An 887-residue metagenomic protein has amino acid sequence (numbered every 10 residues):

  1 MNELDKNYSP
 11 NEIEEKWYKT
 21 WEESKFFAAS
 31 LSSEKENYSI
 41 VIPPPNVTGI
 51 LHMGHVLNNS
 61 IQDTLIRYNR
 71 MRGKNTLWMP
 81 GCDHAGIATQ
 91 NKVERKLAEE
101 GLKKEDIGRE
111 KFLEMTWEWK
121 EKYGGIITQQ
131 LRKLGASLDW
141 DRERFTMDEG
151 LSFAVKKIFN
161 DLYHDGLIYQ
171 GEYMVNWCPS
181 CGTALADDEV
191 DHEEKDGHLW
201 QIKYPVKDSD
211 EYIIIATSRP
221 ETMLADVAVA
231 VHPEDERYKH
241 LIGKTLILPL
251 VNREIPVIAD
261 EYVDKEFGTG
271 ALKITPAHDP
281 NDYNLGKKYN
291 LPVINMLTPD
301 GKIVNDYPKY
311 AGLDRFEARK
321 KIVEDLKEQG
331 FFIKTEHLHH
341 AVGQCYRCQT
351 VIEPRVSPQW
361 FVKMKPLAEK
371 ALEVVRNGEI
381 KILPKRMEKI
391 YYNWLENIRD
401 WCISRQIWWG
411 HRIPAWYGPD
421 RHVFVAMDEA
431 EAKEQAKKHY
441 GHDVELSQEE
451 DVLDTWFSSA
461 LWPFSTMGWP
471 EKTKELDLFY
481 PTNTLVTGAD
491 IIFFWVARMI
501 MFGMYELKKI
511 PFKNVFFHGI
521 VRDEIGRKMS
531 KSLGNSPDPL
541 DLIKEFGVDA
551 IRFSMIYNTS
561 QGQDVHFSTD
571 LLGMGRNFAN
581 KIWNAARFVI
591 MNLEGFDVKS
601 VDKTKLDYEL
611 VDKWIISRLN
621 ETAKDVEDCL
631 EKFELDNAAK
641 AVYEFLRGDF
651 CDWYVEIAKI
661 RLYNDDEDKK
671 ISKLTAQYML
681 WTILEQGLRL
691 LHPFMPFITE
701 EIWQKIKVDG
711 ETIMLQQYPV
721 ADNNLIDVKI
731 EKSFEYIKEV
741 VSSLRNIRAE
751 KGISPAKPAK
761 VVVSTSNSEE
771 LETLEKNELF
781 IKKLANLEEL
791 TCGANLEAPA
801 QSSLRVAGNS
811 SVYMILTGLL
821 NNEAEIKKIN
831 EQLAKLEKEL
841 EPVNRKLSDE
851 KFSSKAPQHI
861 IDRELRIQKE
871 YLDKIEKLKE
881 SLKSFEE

Functional and structural regions predicted by a protein language model:
M1-M53, T76, I333, Y346 (+1 more regions): Non-catalytic terminal extensions that flank enzyme cores
N2, K16, T20-S24, E94-Y212 (+9 more regions): Residue patterns forming the tRNA-binding/recognition surfaces of aminoacyl-tRNA synthetases and related DALR
S30-V93, T146, V155, I215-T217 (+5 more regions): N-terminal catalytic cores of NTP/NDP-binding nucleotidyl/phosphoryl-transfer enzymes
H55-L57, P280-L285, R498-E506, V642: Alpha-helical support elements that line or immediately flank enzyme active sites and cofactor-binding pockets
R67-N75, K96-R109, Q129, K133-L138 (+18 more regions): Secondary-structure transition/capping motifs at alpha-helix termini and the adjoining loop/turn into the next element
Q201, N393-F457, L461, Y505-V548 (+2 more regions): Feature 926 captures the class I aminoacyl-tRNA synthetase adenylation module centered on the KMSKS loop
D210-I274, H278-N284: Protease-associated
R253-I258, L453-Y480, G648, D652-V655: Active-site-adjacent "gating/activation" loops or surface patches in catalytic cores
